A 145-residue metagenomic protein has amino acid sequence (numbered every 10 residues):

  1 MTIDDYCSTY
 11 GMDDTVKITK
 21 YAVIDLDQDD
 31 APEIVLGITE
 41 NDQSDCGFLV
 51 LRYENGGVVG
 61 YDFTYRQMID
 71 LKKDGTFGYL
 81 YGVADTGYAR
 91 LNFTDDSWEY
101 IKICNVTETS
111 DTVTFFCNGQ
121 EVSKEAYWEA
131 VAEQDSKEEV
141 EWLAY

Functional and structural regions predicted by a protein language model:
M1-D27, E125-E129, E133-Y145: Terminal domain-start segments
G11-D14, T39-D42, Y81-G82: Short consensus segments that form the blades of beta-propeller domains, in both extracellular/periplasmic
I18-K20, F63-K73, S110-T114: Repeated scaffold domains used in trafficking and secretory/extracellular systems, primarily beta-propellers
K20-D29, D70-K72, G119: Structural signature of eukaryotic scaffold interfaces centered on beta-propeller domains
D27-I38, K73-Y79: Acidic/hydrophobic-patterned starts of short beta strands in beta-sheet-rich repeat architectures
D42-V50, D85-N92: Structural motif
G47-L71, W98-Y100: Extracellular C-terminal loop/segment signatures of secreted glycoproteins
D74-Y145: Acidic, small-residue rich beta-repeat scaffolds with periodic aromatic anchors
